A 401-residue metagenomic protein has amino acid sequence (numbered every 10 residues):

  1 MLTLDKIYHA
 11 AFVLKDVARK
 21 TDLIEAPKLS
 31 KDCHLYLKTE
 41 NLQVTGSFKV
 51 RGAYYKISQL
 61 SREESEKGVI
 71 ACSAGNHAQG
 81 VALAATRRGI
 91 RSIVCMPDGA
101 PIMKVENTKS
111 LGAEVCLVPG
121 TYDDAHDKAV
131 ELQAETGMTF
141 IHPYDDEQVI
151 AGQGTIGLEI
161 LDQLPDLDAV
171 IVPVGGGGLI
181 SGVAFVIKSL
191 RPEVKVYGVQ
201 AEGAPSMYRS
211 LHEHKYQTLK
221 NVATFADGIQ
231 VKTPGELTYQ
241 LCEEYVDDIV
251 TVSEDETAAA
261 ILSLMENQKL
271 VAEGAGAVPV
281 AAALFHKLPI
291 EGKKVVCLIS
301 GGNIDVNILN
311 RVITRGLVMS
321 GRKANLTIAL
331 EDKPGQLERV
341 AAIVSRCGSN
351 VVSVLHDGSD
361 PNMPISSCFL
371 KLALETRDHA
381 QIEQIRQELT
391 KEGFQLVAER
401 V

Functional and structural regions predicted by a protein language model:
M1-V401: PLP-dependent amino-acid enzyme catalytic core
